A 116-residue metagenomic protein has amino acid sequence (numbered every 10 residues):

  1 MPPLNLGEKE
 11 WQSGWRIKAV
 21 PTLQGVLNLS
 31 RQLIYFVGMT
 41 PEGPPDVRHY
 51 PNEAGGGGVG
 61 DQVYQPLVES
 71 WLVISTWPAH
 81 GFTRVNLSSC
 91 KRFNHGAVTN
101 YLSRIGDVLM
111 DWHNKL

Functional and structural regions predicted by a protein language model:
M1-L116: Polybasic/polar functional segments that serve as interface/processing modules
